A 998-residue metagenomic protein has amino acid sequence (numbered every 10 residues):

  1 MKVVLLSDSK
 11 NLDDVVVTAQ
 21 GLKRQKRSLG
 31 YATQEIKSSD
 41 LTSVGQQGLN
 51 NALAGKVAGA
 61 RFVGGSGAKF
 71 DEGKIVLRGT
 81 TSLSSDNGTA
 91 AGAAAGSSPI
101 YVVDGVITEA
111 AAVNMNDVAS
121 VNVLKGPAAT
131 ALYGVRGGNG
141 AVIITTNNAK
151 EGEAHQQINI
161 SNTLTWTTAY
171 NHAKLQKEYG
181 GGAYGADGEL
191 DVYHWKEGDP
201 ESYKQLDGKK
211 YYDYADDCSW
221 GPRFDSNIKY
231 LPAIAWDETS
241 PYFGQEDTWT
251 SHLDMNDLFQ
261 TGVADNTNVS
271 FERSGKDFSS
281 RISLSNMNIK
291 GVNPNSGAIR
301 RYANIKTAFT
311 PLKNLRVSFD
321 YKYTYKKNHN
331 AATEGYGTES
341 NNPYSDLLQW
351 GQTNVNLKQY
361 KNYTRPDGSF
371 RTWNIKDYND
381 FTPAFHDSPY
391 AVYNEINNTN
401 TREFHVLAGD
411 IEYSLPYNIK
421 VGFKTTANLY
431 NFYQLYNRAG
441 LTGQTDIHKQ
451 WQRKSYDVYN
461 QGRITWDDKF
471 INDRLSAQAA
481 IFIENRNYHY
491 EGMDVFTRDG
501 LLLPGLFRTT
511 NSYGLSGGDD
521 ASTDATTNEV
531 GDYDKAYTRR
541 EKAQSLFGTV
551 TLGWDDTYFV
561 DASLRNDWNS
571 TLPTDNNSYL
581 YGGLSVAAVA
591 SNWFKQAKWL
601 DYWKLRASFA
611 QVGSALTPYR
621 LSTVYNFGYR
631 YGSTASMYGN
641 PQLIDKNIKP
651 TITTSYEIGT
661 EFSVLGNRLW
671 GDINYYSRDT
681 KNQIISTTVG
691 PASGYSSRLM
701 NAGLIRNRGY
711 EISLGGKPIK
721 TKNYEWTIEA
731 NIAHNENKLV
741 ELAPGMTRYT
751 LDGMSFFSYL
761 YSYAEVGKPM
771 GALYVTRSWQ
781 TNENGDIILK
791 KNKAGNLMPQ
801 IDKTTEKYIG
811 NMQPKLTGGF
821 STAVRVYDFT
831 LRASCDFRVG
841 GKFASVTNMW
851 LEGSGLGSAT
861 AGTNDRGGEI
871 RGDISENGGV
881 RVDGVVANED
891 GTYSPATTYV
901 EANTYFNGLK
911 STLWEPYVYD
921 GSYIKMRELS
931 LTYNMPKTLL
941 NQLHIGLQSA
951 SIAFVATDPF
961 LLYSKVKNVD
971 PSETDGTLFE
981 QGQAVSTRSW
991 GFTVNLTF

Functional and structural regions predicted by a protein language model:
M1-N304, F309-P311, R316-S318, Y390 (+6 more regions): Short, small/polar-rich motifs associated with maturation and membrane association, primarily at protein termini
S7, K125, R273-D277, N286 (+6 more regions): A generic beta-sheet turn/junction motif
L41, S97-I100, R300, K306-L315 (+5 more regions): Extracellular/periplasmic, surface-exposed regions of secreted and cell-surface proteins
Y101, L552, Q780-T781, V824: Short aromatic-centered micro-motifs
Q157-G244, E491-L502, L506, M700 (+3 more regions): Conserved small-residue
D213-S251, A264-N268, G337-V392, N397: Acidic, glycine-rich flexible loop segments
N811-V846: Glycine-rich, aromatic-lined ligand/substrate-binding cores of catalytic and carbohydrate-binding domains
R838-G946, A950: Extracytoplasmic gating/loop element in the C-terminal half of outer-membrane beta-barrel translocons and assembly
